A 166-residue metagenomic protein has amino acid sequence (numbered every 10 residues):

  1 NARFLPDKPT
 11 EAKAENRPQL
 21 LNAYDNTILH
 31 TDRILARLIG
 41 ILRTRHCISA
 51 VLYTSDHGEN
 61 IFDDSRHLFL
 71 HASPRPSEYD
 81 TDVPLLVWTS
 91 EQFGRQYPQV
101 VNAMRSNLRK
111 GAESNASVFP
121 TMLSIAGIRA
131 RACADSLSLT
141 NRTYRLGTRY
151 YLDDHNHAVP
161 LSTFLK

Functional and structural regions predicted by a protein language model:
N1-K166: Catalytic domains that recognize anionic headgroups
